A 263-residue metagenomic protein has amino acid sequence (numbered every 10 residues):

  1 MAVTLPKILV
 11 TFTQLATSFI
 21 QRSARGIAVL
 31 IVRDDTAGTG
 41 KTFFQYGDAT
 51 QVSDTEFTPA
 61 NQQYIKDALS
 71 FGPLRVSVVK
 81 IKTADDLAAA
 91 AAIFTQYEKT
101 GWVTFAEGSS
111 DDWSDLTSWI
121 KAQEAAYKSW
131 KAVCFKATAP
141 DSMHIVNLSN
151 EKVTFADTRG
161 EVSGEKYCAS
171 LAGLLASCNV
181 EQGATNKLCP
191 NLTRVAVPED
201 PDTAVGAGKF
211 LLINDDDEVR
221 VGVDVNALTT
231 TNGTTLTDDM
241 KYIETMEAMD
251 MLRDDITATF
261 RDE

Functional and structural regions predicted by a protein language model:
M1-M143, S149: Small-residue-rich
A92-D262: A glycine- and small-residue-enriched flexible loop/hinge signal that marks low-structured segments
